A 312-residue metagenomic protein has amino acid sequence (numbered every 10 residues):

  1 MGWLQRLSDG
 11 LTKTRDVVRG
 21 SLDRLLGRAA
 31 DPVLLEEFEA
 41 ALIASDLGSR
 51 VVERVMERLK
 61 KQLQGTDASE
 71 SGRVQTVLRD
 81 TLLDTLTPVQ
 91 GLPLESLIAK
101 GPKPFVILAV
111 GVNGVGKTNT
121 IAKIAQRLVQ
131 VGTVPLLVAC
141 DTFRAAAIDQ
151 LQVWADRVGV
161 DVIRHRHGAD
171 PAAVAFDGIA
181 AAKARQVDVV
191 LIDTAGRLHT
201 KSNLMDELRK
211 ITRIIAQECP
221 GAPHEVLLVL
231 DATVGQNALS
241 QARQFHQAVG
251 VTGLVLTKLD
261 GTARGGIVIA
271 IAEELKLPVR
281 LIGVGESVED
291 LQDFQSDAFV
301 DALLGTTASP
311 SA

Functional and structural regions predicted by a protein language model:
M1-R6: Compositionally biased, charge-rich terminal segments
L7-G10, V249: Surface-exposed, interaction-prone regions with an acidic/low-complexity signature
D9, K13-C140, A147-I192: Primarily NTPase-proximal linker/entry elements flanking Walker-type ATP/GTP-binding cores
D46, D141, D193, D231 (+1 more regions): Acidic active-site catalytic centers that drive phospho-/nucleotidyl reactions and related ester hydrolyses
V110-G111, D193, V229, G283: Short beta-strand segments
Q150-V153, H167-R185, H199-A308: Conserved catalytic-core segment of NTP-binding enzymes
I192-L198: Short, flexible active-site loops
